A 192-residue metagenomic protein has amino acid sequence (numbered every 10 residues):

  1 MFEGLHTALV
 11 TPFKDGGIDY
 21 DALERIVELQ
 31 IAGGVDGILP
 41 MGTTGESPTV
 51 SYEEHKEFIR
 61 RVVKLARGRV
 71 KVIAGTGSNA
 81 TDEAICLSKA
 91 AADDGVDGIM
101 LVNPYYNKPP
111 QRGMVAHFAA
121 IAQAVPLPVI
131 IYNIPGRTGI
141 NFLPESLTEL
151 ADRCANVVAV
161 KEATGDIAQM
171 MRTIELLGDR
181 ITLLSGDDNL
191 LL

Functional and structural regions predicted by a protein language model:
M1-T7, T11-G139, E149: Active-site beta->alpha loop and helix N-cap motifs at the rims of alpha/beta catalytic domains
Q123-A124, R137-L192: Catalytic alpha/beta core domains of metabolic enzymes, predominantly
